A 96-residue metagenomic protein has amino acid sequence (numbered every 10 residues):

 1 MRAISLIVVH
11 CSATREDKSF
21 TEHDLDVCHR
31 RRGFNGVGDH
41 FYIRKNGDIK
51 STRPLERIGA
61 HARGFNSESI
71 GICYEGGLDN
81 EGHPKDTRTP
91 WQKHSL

Functional and structural regions predicted by a protein language model:
M1-L96: Active-site-adjacent loop/helix surface patches within enzyme catalytic domains that shape the substrate-binding cleft
